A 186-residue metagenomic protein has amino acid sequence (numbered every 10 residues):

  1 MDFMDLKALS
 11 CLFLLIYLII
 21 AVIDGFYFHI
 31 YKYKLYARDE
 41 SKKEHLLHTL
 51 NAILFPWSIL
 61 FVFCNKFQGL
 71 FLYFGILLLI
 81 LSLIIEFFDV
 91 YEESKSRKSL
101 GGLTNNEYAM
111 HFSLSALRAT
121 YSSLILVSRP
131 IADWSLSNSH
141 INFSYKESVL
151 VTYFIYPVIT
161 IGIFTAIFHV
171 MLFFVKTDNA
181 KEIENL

Functional and structural regions predicted by a protein language model:
M1-L12, S58-G75, L124-I155: Helix-coil boundary and interhelical linker segments in multi-pass alpha-helical membrane proteins
L9-H29: N-terminal signal-anchor/start-transfer transmembrane helix
L14-Y17, I53-L60, A116-L126, V158-T165: Hydrophobic cores of alpha-helical transmembrane segments in multi-pass inner/ER membrane proteins, independent
Y17-A21, L78-D89, I161-T165: Alpha-helical transmembrane segments of multi-pass membrane proteins
V22-K43, T177: Membrane-interface helix-loop junction between the first two transmembrane segments
Y33-L54, G101-R118, E182-L186: Juxtamembrane helix-loop boundaries in multi-pass membrane proteins
G69-I141: Membrane-proximal helix-loop-helix units in multi-pass membrane proteins
K146-L186: A hydrophobic membrane-anchoring alpha-helix module
